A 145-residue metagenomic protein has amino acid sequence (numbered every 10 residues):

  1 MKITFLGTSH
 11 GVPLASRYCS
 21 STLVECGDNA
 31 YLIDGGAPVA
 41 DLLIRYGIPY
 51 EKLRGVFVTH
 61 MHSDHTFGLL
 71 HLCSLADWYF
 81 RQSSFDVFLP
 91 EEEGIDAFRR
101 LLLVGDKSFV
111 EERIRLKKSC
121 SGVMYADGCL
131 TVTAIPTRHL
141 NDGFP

Functional and structural regions predicted by a protein language model:
M1-P145: Binuclear metal-dependent hydrolase catalytic cores
